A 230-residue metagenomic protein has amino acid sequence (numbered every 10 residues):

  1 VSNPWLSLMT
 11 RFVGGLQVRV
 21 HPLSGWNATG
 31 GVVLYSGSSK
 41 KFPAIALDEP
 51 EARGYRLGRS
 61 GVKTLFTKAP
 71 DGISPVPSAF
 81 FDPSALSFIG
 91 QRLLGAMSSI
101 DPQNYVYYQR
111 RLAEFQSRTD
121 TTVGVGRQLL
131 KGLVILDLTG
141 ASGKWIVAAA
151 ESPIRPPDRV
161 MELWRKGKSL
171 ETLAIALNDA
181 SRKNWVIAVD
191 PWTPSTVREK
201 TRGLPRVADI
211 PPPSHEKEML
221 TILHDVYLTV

Functional and structural regions predicted by a protein language model:
V1-V230: Extracytoplasmic metal-acquisition and chelation regions
